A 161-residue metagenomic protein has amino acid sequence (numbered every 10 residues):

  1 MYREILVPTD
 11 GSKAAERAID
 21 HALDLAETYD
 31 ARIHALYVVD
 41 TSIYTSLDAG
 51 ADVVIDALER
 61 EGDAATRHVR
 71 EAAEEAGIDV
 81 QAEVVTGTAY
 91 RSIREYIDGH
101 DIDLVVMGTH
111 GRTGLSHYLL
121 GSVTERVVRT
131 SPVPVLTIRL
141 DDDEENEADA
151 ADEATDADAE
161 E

Functional and structural regions predicted by a protein language model:
R3-L47: Small/aliphatic-rich secondary-structure junction motif
A18, T45-D48, R94-E95, H117-L119 (+1 more regions): Short, well-ordered secondary-structure micro-motifs
H21, L58-V69, S92: Short, solvent-exposed amphipathic alpha-helices that sit in or adjacent to ligand/effector-binding or catalytic
A31-R32, I78, I102, V133: Short glycine/serine/threonine/alanine-rich loop segments
H34-L36, Q81-V85, L136: General small-molecule cofactor/ligand-binding pocket signal
V39-A64, N146-E161: Acidic, proline/glycine-rich short linear motifs
E71-V105, D143-E161: Structural beta-alpha unit
G99-E145, D158-E161: Gly/Ser-rich helix-loop-strand patches that form or flank binding pockets for ribonucleotide-derived cofactors
